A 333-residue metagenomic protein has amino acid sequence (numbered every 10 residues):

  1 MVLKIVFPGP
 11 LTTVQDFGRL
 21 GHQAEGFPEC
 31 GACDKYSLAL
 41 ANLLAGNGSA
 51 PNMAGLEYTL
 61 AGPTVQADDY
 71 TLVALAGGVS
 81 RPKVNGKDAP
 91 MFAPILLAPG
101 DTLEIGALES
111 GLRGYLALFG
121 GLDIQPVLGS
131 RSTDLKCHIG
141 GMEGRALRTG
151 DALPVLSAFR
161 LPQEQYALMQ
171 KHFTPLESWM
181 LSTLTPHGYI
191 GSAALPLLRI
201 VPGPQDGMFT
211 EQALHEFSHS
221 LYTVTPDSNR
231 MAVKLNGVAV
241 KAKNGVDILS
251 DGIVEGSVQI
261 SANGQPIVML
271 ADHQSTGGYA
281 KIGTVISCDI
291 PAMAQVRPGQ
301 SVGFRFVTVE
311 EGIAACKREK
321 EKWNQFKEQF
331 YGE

Functional and structural regions predicted by a protein language model:
M1-E333: Conserved "landmark" site that anchors the functional core of diverse proteins
